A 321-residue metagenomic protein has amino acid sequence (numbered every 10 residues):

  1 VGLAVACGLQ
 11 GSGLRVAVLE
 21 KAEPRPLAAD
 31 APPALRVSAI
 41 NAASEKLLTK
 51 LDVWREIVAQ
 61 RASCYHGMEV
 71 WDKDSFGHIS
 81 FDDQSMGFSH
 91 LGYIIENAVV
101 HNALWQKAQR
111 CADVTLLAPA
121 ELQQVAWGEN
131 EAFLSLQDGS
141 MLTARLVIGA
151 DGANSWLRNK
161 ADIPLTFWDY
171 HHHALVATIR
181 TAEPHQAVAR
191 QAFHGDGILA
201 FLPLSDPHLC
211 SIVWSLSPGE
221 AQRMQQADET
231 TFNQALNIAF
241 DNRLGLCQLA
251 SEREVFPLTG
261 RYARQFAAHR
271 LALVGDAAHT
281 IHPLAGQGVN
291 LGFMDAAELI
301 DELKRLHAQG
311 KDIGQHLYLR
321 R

Functional and structural regions predicted by a protein language model:
G2-L3: N-terminal Rossmann-fold NAD(P) dinucleotide-binding loop
G8, A103, K107, T178: Rossmann-fold NAD(P)-dependent oxidoreductase module
Q10-L35: Glycine-rich FAD pyrophosphate-binding loop
V18-L19, G149, V274, I281: Generic enzyme active-site microenvironment
P32-K73: N-terminal FAD cofactor-binding segment of flavoenzymes
L48, E131-F133, S140-M141, V147-R253: Conserved FAD-binding catalytic core of PHBH/FMO-like flavoproteins
R61-K160, W168-H173: Conserved N-terminal helical subregion
Q222-Q309, I313-L317: FAD/FMN-dependent oxidoreductases across multiple families
